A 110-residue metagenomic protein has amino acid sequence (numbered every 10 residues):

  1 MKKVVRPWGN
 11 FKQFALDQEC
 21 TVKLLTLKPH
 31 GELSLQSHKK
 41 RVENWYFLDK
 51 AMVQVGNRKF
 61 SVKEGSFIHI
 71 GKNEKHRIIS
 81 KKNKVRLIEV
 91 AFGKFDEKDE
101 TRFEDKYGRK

Functional and structural regions predicted by a protein language model:
M1-V42: A short glycine-rich, His/Asp/Glu-containing loop-to-beta-strand
K2-R6, R77-K110: Double-stranded beta-helix
L24, N44, N57-S61: Short, surface-exposed secondary-structure edge patches
P29-G31, K40-R41, R58, E74 (+1 more regions): A generic "binding-loop/recognition-motif" signal
L33, R58-F60, D99-T101: Short beta-strand segments
S37-K39, Y46, S80-N83: Short glycine/proline-enriched turns and hinge-like loops at secondary-structure junctions
K40-G56: Glycine- and acidic-residue-biased ligand/ion/polar-headgroup-sensing regions
N57-K75: Short acidic-glycine-tyrosine-enriched beta hairpin
